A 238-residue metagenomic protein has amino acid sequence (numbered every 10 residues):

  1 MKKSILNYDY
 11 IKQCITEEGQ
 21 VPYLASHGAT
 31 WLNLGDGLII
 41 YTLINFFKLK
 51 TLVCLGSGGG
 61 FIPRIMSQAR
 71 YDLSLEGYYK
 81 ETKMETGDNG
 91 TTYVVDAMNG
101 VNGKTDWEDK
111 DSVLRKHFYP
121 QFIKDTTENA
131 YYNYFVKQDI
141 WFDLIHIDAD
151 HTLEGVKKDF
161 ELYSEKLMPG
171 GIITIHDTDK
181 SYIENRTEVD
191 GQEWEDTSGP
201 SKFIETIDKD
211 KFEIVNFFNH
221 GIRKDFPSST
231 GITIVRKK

Functional and structural regions predicted by a protein language model:
M1-K3: N-terminal auxiliary segments of SAM/dcSAM-dependent transferases
N7-E18, I145, D150: Membrane-interacting alpha-helical segments
I11-F47: Class I SAM-dependent methyltransferase Rossmann-like catalytic core, especially the SAM/SAH-binding loop
W31, Y41-K238: S-adenosylmethionine/decaboxylated-SAM
